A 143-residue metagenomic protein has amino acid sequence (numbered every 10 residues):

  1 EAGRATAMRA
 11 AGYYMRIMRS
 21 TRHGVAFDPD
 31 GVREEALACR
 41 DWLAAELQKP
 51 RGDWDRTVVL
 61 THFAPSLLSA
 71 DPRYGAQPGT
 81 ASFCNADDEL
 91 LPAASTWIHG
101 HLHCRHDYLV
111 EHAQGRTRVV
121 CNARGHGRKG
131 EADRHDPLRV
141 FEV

Functional and structural regions predicted by a protein language model:
E1-V58, F63-Y74: Active-site-proximal loop/helix segment associated with metal-binding centers of metalloenzymes
L47, R51, I98, E142-V143: Short, hydrophobic alpha-helical segments
V58, T96-W97: Hydrophobic "anchor" residues on beta-strands that sit immediately upstream of conserved functional sites
H62, H101-H103: Histidine-centered divalent metal-coordination motifs
D71, Q77, S82-S95, H103-V143: Binuclear metal-dependent phosphoesterase catalytic core
